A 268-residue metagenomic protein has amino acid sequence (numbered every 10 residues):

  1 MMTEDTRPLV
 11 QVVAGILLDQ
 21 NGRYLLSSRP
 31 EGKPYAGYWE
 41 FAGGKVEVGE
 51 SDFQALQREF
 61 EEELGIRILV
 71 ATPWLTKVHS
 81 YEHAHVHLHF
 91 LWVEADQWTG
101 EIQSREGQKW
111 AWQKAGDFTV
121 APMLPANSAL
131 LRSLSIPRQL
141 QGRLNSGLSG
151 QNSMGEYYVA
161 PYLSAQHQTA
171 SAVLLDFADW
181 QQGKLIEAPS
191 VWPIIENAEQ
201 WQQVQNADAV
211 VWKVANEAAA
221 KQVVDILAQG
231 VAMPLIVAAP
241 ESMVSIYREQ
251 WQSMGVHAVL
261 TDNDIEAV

Functional and structural regions predicted by a protein language model:
M2-Y24, K45: Conserved N-terminal beta-strand and adjoining loop/helix that marks the start of the Nudix/MutT-like hydrolase domain
Q11-V13, G22, V86-H89, G100 (+2 more regions): Change "...and in nucleic-acid phosphodiester-cleaving endonucleases..." to "...and in nucleic-acid processing enzymes
I16, L26, L88-W92, W112: Conserved hydrophobic/aromatic beta-strand scaffold that supports enzyme active sites
R23-E62: Conserved Nudix-box catalytic region and its N-terminal flanking loop in Nudix hydrolases and closely related
R67-T76: A short coil-to-beta-strand element that immediately follows conserved catalytic motifs
K77-E101, G116, N127: Active-site-adjacent beta-strand/loop module that shapes the phosphate/pyrophosphate-binding cleft
Q103-A160, I236, S253-T261, I265-V268: Nudix hydrolase/Nudix homology domain
S149-S153, L163-V268: Short loop-to-alpha-helix "cap/lid" segments that border enzyme active sites across diverse enzyme classes
